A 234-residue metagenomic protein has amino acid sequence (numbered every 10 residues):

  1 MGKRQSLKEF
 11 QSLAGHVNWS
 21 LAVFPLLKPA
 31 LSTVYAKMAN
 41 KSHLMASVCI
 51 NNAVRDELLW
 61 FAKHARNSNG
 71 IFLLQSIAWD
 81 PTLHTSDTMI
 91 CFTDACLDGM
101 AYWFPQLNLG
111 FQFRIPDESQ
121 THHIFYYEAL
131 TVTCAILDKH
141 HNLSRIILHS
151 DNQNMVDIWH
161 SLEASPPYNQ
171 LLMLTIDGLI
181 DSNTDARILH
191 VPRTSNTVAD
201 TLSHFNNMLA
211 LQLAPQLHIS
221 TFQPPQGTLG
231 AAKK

Functional and structural regions predicted by a protein language model:
M1-W79: C-terminal reverse transcriptase regions that engage the nucleic-acid substrate
L13, V17, L21, S182-K233: C-terminal functional segments of enzyme domains
G15, D94, D151: Active-site glycine-centered loops adjacent to acidic/histidine catalytic or metal-binding residues that shape
K28, L107-N108, S161-P167, L202-Q212: Short secondary-structure boundary/capping segments
S76, P105-L130, C134, D138 (+2 more regions): A short, polar/acidic, helix/strand-boundary loop motif
H84-L97, V132: Two-metal-ion RNase H-like nuclease active-site motif
M100-W103: Short beta-strand scaffold segments in enzyme catalytic cores
L137-V198, H204: RNase H catalytic domain
